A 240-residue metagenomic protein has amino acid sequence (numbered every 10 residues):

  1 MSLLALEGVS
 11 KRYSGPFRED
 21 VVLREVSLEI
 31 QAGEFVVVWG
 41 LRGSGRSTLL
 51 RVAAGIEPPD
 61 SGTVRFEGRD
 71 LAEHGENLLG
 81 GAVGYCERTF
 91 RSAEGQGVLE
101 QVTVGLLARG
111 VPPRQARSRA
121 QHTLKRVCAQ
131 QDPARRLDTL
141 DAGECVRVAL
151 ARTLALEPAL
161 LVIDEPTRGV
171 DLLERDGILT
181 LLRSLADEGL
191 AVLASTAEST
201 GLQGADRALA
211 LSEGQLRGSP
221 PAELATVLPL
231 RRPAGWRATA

Functional and structural regions predicted by a protein language model:
M1-L6, R12-E25, G75: A short, flexible loop at the N-terminus of ABC-type nucleotide-binding domains that lies
A54: Helix-to-loop junction immediately C-terminal to a conserved catalytic motif
G62-D70, L79: Conserved ABC transporter NBD signature motif
Q96-L107: Q-loop/switch helix immediately C-terminal to the Walker
Q115-D132: Conserved ABC ATPase "signature" region
R136-L140, E144: Conserved ABC ATPase signature
E157: Conserved catalytic motifs of ABC-family nucleotide-binding domains
